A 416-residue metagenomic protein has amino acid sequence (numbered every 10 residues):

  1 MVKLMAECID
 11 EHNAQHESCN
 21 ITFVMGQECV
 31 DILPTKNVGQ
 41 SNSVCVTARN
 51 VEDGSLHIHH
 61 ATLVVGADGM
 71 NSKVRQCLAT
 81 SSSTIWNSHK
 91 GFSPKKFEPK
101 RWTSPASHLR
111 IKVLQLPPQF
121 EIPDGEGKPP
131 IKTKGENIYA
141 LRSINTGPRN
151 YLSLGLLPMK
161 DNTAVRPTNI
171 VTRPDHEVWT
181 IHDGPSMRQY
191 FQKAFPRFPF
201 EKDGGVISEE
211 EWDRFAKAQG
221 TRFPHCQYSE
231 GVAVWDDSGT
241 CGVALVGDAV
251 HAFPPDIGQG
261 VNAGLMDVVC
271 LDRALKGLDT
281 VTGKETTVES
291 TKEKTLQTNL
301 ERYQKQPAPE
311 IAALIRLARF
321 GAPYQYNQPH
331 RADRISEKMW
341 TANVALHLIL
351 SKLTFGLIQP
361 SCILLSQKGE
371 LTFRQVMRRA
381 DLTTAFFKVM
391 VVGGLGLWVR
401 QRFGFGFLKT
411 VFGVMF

Functional and structural regions predicted by a protein language model:
M1-C8, V113, H182: Short beta-strand to alpha-helix junction loop
H12-C29: A conserved beta-strand/loop element that lines the FAD pocket in flavoprotein oxidoreductases
E17-S18, D53-H60: Glycine-rich phosphate-binding loop signature in dinucleotide/nucleotide-binding domains
T22, I58, T62-V64, A244: Hydrophobic "anchor" residues on beta-strands that sit immediately upstream of conserved functional sites
M25-S43: A conserved short coil-to-beta-strand element within the FAD-binding core of flavoproteins
T47, V51, L63, A67-G220: Conserved FAD-binding catalytic core of PHBH/FMO-like flavoproteins
P174-K292: FAD/FMN-dependent oxidoreductases across multiple families
D213-F215, R273-F416: C-terminal helical "tail/cap" subdomain of flavin- and related membrane-associated enzymes
